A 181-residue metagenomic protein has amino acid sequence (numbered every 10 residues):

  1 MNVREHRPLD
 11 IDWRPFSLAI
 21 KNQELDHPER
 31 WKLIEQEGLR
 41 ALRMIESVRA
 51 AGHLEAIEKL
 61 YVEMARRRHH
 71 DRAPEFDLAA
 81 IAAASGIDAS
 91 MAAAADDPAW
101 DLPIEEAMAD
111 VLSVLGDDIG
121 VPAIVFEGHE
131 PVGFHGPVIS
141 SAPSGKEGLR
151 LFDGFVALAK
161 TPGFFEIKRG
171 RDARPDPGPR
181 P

Functional and structural regions predicted by a protein language model:
M1-I81, G154-L158, E166, G178: Structural alpha/beta surface segment adjacent to cysteine/selenocysteine redox centers across thiol/disulfide enzymes
R4-E5, E75-P181: C-terminal cap of thioredoxin/glutaredoxin-like
